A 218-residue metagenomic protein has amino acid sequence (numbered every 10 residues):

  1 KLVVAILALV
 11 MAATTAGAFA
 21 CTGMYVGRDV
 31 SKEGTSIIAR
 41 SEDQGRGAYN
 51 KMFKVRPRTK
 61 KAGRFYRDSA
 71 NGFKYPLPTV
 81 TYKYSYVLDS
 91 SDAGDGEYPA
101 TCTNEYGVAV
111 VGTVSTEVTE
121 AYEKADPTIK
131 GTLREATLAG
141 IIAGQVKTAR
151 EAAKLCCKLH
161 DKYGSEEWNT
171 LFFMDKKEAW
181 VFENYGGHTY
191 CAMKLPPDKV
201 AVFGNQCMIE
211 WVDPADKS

Functional and structural regions predicted by a protein language model:
K1-I6: Bacterial N-terminal signal peptides that target proteins for export
L7-T15: Hydrophobic core
A18: Extracytoplasmic
C21-E135, L155-S218: A contiguous strand-loop segment
A136-T137, R150: A structural signal for well-ordered alpha-helical segments within the folded catalytic domains of diverse enzymes
A139-Q145: Short, well-ordered beta-strand elements within core beta-sheets of diverse protein domains
Q145-E151: Short, charged, surface-exposed loops that flank catalytic or proteolytic processing sites
